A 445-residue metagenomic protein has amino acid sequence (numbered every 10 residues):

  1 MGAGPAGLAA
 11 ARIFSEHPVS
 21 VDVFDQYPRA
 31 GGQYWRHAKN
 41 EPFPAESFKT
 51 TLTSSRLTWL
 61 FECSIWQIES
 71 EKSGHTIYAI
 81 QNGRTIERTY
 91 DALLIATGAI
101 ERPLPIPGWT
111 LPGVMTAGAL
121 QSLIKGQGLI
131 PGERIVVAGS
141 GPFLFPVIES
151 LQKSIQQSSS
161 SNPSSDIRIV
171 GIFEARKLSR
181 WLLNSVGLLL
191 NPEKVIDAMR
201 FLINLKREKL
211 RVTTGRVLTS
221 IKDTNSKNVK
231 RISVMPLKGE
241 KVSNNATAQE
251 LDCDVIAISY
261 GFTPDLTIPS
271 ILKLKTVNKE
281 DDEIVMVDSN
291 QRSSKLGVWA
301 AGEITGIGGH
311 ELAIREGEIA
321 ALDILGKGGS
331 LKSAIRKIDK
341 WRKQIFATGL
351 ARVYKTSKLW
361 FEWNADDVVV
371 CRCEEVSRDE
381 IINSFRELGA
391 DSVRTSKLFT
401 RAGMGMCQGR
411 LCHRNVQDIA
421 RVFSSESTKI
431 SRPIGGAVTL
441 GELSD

Functional and structural regions predicted by a protein language model:
M1, F24, R88-G98, D252-Y260: Short hydrophobic core segments
M1-T51, G132, V137-V195, V277-E280: Beta1-alpha1 glycine-rich phosphate/pyrophosphate-binding loop at the start of Rossmann-like nucleotide-binding domains
L52-A79, R88, I155-T267: A Rossmann-like FAD-binding core segment of flavoenzymes
T97-G108, T263-K273: Flavin (primarily FAD) binding-site architecture
A99-V136, S140-F145, E280-S289: Glycine-rich dinucleotide-binding loop and its adjacent helix/turn
T116-I124, V255-I307, K343: FAD-site-proximal beta/loop scaffold in flavoenzymes
A301-I338: A conserved FAD-binding loop/helix module that cradles the flavin
D367-I381, T400-D418: Local cysteine-cluster metal-coordination motifs and their immediate loop/turn environment, predominantly Fe-S cluster
